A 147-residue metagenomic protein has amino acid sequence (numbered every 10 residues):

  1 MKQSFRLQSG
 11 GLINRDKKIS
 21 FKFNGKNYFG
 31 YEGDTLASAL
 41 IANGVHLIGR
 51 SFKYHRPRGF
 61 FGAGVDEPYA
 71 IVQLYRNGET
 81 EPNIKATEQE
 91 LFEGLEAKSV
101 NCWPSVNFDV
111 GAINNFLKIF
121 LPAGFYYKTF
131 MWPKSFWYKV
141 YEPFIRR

Functional and structural regions predicted by a protein language model:
M1-I19, F23-E32, N43-A86: Ubiquitin-like/PB1-type beta-grasp interaction modules and other compact soluble beta-rich domains
T35-A37: Short, structural beta-strand-to-alpha-helix junction motif
L40: Carbohydrate-associated surface elements
F52, R56-R147: Fe-S ferredoxin-like electron-transfer domains and their immediately adjacent linker/connector regions across
